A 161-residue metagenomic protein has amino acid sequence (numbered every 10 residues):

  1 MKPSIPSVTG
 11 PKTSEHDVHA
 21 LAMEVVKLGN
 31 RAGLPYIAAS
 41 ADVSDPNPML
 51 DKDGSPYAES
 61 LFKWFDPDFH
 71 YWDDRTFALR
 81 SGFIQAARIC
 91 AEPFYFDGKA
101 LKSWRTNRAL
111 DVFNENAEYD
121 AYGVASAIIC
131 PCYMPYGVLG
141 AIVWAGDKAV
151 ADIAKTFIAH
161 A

Functional and structural regions predicted by a protein language model:
S4-K12, M23-I128, Y133, A145-D147: Regulatory input/activation interfaces that engage signals or partners
S14-V18: Membrane-proximal amphipathic alpha-helices that sit immediately adjacent to an N-terminal transmembrane/signal-anchor
L21, H160-A161: Hydrophobic alpha-helical membrane-association signature
L139-I142: Short glycine-/small-residue motifs
G146-H160: Regulatory loop-to-helix N-cap segments in sensory/regulatory domains that couple ligand/signal detection
